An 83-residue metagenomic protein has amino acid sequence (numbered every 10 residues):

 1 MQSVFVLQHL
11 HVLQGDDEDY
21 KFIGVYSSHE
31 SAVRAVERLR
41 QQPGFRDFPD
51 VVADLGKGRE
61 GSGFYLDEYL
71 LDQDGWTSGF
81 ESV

Functional and structural regions predicted by a protein language model:
M1-F22, L66: Short aromatic-glycine-(Arg/Gly/Cys) micro-motifs in beta-strand/loop hairpins
Q2, S27-E30, G61, T77: Intrinsically disordered, low-complexity segments enriched in Ser/Pro/Gly/Ala and basic residues
V6-Q8, S27, A53-D54: Intrinsic disorder/low-complexity segments, especially N-terminal tails and targeting/processing regions
L10-V12, H29, D74: Generic structural motif
D19-Q42: Short, flexible N-terminal segments of the mature chain
L39-V83: Short, mixed-charge low-complexity intrinsically disordered segments
